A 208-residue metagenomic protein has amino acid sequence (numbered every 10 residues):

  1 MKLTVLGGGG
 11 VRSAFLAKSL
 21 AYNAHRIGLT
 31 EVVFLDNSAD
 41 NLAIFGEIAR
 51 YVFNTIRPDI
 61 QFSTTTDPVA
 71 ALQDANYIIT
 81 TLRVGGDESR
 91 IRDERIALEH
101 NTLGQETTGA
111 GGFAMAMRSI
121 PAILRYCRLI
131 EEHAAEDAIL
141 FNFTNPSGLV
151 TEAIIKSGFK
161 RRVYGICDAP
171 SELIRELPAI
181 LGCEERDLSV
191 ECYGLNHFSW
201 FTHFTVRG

Functional and structural regions predicted by a protein language model:
L3-V32: N-terminal Rossmann-like dinucleotide-binding module
G9-S13, A39-N41, N142-V150, A169-E172: Gly/Ser/Thr-rich loops at beta-strand to alpha-helix junctions that form or flank small-molecule/cofactor-binding
Y22-H25, R50-T55, E132, E152-V163 (+1 more regions): Short, surface-exposed basic-aromatic patches at helix termini and helix-loop junctions that form
I27-R50: NAD(P)-binding Rossmann-fold cofactor-contacting core
Q61, K160-R162, I166-G208: Substrate/ligand-engaging "lid" and interaction regions
Q61-Q73: Short acidic low-complexity segments
L72, N76-T81: N-terminal Rossmann-like NAD(P) cofactor-binding module of classical short-chain dehydrogenase/reductase
V84-G158: Rossmann-fold NAD(P)-binding glycine/threonine-rich loop
